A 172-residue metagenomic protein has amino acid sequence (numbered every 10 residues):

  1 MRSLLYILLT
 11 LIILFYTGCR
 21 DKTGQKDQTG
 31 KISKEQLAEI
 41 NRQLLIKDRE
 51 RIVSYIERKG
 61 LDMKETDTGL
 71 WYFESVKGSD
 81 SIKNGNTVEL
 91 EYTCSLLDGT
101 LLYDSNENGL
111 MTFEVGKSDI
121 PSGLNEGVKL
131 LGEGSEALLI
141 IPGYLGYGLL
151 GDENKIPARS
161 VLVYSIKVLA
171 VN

Functional and structural regions predicted by a protein language model:
L4-L8, G18-N172: Cross-family detector of peptidyl-prolyl cis-trans isomerase
I12-L14: Hydrophobic core
